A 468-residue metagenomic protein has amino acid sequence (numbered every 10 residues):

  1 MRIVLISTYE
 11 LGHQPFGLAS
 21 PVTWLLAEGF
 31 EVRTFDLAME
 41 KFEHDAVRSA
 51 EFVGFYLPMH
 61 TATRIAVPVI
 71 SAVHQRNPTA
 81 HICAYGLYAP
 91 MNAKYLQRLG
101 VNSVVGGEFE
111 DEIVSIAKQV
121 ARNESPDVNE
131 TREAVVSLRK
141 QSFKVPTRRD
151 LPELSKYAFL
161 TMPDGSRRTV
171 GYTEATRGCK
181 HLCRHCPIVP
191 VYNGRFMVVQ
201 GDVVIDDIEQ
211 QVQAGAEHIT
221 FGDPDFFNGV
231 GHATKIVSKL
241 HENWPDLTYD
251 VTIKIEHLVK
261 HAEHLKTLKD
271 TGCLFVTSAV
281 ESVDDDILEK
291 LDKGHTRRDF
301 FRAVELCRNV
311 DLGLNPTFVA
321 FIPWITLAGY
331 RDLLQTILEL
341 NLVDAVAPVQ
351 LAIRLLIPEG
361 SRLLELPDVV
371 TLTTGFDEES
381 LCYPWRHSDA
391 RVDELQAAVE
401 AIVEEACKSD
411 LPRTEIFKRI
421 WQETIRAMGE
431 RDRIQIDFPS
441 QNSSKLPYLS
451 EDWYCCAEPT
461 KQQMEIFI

Functional and structural regions predicted by a protein language model:
M1-E209, Q213: Acidic, low-complexity intrinsically disordered segments
R2-I6, L26-A27, E31-T34, K41 (+6 more regions): Radical SAM enzyme core and accessory elements
T8, L37, L87, P224 (+2 more regions): Cofactor-binding loop segments of dinucleotide-utilizing enzymes, especially the Rossmann-like FAD- and NAD(P)+-binding
P15-L18, T63-V67, V198, V230-T234 (+2 more regions): Conserved strand-to-helix beginnings and helix N-cap segments that scaffold or border functional pockets
E28, Q75-R76, R98-L99, A214 (+4 more regions): Alpha-helix C-cap/termination motif
E51, N102, E217, L274 (+1 more regions): Short acidic/polar active-site loop segments enriched in Thr and Asp
P152-G313: Radical SAM [4Fe-4S] cluster-binding motif and immediate context
V230, H241-Q422: A structural motif corresponding to the C-terminal lobe/cap of the Radical SAM core domain
